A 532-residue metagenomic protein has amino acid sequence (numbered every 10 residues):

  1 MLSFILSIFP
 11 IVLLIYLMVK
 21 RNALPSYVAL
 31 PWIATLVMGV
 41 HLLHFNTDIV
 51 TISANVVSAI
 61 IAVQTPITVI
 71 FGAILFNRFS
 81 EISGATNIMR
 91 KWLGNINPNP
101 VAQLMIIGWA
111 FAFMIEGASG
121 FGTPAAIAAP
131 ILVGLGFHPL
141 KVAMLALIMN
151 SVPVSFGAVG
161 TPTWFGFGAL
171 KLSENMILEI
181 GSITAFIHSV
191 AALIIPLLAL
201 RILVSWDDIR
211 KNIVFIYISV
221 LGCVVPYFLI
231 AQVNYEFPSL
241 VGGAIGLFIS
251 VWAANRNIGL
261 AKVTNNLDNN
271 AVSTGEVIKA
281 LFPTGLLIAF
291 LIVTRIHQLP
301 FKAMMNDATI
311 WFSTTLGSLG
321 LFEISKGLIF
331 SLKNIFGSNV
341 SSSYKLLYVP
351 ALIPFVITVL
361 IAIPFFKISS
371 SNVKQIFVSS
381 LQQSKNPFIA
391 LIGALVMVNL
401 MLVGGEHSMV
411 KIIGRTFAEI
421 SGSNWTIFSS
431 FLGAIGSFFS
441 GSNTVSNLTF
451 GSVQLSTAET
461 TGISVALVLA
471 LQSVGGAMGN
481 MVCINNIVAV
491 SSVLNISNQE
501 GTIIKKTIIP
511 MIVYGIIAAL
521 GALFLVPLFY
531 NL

Functional and structural regions predicted by a protein language model:
M1-F9, A62-P66, S119-P124, L178-L193 (+3 more regions): Structural signature of hydrophobic alpha-helical transmembrane segments
M1-S3, N22-A29, S53-Q64, L178-F186 (+6 more regions): Interfacial loop-to-helix junctions that mark the boundaries of transmembrane helices in multi-pass membrane
L6-I15, A23-F45, I67-A73, I216-V220 (+4 more regions): Hydrophobic mid-bilayer segments of alpha-helices in multi-pass membrane transport proteins, especially secondary
K20, S155-N266, V474-L532: Juxtamembrane and boundary regions of transmembrane helices in multi-pass small-molecule transporters and channels
S53-L135, M144, K367-V453: Membrane-embedded alpha-helical segments and adjacent helix-loop junctions characteristic of multi-pass solute
Q103-I195, L200-R210, R415, N424 (+2 more regions): Hydrophobic transmembrane alpha-helices that form the pore/transport pathway of multi-pass ion and small-solute
S182-L197, R201, I368-S369, I376-H407 (+1 more regions): C-terminal transmembrane helix pair
A261, N265-L432: Transmembrane helical segments that form the transport core of multi-pass membrane transport proteins
